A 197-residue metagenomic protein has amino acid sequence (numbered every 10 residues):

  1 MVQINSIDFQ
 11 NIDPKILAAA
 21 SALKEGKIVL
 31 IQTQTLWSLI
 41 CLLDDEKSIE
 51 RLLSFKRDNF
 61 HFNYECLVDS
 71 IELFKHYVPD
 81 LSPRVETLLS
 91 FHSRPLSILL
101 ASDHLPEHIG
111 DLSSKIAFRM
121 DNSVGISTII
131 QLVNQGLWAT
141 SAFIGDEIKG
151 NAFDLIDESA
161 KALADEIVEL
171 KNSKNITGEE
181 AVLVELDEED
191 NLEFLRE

Functional and structural regions predicted by a protein language model:
M1-E197: Active-site-adjacent structural elements in enzyme catalytic cores
